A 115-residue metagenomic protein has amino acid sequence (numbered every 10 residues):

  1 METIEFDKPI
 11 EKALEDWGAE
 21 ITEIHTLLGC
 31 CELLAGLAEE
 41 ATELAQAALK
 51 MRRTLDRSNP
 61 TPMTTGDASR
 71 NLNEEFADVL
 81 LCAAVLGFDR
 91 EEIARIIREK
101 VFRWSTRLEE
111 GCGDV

Functional and structural regions predicted by a protein language model:
E2-F76, L80-V115: Flexible "arm" and connector segments at domain edges
